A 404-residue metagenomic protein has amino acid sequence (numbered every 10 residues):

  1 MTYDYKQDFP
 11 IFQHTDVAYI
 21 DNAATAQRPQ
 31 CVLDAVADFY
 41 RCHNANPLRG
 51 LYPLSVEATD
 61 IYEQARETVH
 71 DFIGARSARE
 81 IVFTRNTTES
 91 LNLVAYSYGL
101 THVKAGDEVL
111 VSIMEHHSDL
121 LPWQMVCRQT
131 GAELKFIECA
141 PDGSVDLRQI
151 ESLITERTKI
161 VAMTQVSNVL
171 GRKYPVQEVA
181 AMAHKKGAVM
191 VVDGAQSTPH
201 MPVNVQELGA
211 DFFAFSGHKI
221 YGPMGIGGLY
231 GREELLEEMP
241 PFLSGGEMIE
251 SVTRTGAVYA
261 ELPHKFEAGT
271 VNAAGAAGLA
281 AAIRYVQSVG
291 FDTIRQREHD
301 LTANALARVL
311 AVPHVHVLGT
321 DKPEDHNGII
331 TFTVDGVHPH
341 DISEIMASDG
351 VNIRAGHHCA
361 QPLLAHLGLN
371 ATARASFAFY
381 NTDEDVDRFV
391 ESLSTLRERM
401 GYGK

Functional and structural regions predicted by a protein language model:
M1-K404: Pyridoxal 5′-phosphate
